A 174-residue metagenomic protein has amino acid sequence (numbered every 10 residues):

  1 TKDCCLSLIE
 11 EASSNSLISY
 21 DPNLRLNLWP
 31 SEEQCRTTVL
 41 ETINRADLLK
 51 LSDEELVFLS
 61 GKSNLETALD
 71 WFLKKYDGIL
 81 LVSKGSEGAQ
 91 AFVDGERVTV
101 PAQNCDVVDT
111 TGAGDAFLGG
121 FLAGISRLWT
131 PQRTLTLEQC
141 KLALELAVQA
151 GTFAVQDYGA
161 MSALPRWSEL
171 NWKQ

Functional and structural regions predicted by a protein language model:
T1-D70, I79, E87-G88: Conserved beta-alpha-beta core of the PfkB/ribokinase-like small-molecule kinase fold
E10, G61-Q174: Conserved phosphate-binding/catalytic region of the ribokinase-like
